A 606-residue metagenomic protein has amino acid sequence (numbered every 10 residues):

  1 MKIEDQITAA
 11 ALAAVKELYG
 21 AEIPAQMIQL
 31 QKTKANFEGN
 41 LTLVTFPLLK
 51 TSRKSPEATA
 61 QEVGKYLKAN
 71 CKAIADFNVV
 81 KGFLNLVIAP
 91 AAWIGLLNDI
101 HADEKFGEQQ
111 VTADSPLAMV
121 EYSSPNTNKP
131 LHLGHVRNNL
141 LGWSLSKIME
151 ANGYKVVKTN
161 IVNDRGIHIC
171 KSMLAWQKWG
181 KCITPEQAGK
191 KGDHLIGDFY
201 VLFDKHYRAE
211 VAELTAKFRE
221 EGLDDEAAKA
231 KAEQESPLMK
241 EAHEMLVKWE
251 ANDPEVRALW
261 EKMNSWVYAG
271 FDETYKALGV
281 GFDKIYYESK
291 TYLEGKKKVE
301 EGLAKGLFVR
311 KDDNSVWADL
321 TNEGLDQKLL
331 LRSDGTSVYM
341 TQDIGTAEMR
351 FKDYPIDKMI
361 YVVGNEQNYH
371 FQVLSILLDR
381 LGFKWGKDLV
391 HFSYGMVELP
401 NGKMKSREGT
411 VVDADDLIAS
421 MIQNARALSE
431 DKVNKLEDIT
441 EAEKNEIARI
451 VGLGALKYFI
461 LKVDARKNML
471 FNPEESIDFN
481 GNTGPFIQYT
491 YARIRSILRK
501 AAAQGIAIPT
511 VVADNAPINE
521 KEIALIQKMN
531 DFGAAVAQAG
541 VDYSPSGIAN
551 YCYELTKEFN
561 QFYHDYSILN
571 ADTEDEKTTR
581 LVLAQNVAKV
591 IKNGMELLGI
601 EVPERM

Functional and structural regions predicted by a protein language model:
M1-I94, T112-M606: Non-catalytic interaction-recognition regions
G95-I100: Short, charged, solvent-exposed linker or helix-capping segments at domain edges/interfaces that act as flexible hinges
H101-A113: Flexible, low-complexity linker/hinge segments
